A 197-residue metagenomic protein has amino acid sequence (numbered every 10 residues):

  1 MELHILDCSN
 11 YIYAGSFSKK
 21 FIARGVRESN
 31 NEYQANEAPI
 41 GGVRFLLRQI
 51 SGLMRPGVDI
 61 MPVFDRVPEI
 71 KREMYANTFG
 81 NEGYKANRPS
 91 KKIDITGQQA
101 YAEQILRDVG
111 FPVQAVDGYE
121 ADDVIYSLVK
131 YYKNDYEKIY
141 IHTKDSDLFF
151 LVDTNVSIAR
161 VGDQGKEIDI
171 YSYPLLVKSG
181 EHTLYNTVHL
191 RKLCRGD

Functional and structural regions predicted by a protein language model:
M1-R107: Domain-level signal for Mg2+-assisted phosphodiester chemistry and nucleotide/NA-binding surfaces in nucleic-acid
K85-D197: Extended two-metal-dependent nuclease catalytic cores across DNA- and RNA-processing enzymes
